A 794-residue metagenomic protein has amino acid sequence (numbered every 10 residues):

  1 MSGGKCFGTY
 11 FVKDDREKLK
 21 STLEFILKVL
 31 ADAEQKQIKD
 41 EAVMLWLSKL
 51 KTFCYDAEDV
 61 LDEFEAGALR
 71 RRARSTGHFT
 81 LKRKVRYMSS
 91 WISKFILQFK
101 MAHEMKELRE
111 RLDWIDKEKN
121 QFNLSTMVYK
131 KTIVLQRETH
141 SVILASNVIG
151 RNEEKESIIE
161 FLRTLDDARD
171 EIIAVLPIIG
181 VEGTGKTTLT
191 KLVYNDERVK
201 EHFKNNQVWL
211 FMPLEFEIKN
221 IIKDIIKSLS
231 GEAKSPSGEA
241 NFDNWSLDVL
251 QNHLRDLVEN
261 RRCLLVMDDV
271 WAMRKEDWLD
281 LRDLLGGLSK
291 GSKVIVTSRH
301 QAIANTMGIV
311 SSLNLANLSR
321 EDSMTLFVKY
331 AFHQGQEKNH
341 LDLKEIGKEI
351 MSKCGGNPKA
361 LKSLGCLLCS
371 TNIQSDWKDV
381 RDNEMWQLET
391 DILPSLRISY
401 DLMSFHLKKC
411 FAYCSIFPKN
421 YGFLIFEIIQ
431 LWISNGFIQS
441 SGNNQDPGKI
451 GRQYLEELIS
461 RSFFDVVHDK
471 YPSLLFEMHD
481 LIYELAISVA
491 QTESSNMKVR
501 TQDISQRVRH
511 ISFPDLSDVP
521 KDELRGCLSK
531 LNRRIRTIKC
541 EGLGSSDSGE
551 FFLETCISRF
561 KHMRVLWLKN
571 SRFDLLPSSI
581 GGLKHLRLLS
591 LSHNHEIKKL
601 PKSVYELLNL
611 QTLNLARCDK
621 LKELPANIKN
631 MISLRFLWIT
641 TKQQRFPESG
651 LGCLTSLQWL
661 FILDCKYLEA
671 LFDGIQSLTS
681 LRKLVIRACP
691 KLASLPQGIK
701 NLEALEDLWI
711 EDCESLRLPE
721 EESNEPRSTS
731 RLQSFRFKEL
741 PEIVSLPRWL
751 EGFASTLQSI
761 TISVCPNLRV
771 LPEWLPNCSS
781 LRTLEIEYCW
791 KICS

Functional and structural regions predicted by a protein language model:
M1-A42: N-terminal amphipathic alpha-helical segments
K18-F25, K49-T52, D56-D59, E63 (+5 more regions): Charged, amphipathic alpha-helical oligomerization/scaffolding segments
L23, L27-D40, I225-N244, K290-S292 (+3 more regions): Non-catalytic, charged helical/coil tracts that couple and regulate nucleotide-powered enzyme cores
E41, N147, I159-D170, L192-V193 (+10 more regions): Leucine-rich repeat
F53, V60, A66-G77, L81-S93 (+10 more regions): Surface-exposed helical/coil interface segments that assemble multiprotein signaling complexes
W91, R111-T184, T188-R198, N206 (+8 more regions): N-terminal flanking helix/linker immediately upstream of nucleotide/cofactor-binding cores
R261-L264, S289-I295: Loop/turn-to-beta-strand initiation segments
